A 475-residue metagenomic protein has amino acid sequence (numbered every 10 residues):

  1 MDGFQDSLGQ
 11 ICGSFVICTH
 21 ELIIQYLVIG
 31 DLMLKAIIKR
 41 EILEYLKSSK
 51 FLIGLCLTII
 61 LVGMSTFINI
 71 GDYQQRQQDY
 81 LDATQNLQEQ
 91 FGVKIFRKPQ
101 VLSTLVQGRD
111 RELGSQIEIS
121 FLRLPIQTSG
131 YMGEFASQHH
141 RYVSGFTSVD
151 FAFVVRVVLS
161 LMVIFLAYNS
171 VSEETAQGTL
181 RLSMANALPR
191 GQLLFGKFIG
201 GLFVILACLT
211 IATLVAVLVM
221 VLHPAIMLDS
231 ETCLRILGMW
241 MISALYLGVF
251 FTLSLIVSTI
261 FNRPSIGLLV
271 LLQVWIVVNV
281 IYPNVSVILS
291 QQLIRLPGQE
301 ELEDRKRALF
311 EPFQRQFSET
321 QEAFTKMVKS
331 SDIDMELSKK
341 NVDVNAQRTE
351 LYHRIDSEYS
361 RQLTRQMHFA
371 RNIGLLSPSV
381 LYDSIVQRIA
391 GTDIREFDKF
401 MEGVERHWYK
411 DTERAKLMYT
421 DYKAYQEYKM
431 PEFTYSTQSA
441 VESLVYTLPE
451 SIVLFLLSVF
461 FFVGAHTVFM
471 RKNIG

Functional and structural regions predicted by a protein language model:
G3, G9-G13, G30: Residue-identity detector for glycine
C18, I23-T147, S265-G475: Transmembrane alpha-helical segments and their membrane-interface loop/helix boundaries that make up the transmembrane
A36, L46, F165-F203, F469 (+1 more regions): Helix-loop-helix units of permease transmembrane domains in multi-pass membrane transporters, especially ABC
K50, D150, V154, V158-L159 (+5 more regions): Selective transmembrane-helix segments that form parts of the transport pathway or gating/packing helices in multipass
Q107-I119, T147-E173, Q177: Long, hydrophobic alpha-helical segments
V163-A167, L253, L269-V270, A465: Hydrophobic/aromatic residues in alpha-helical transmembrane segments
V215-W240: Membrane-interfacial helix-loop-helix connectors in multipass membrane proteins
L237-I260, L457, F461-F462: Hydrophobic alpha-helical transmembrane segments of polytopic membrane proteins
